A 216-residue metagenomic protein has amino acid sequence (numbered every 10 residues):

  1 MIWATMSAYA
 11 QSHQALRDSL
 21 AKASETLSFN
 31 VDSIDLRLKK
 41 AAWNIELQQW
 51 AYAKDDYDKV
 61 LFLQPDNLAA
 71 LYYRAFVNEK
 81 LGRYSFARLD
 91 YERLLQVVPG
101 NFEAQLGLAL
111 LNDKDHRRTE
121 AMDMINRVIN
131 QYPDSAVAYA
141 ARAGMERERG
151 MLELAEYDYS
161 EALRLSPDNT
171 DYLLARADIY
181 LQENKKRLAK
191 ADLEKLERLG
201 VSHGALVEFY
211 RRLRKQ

Functional and structural regions predicted by a protein language model:
M1-L16: Bacterial Sec-dependent N-terminal signal peptides
H13-K22, L47-K59, K80-R93, D115-R127 (+2 more regions): Structural signature of tandem alpha-helical TPR/SEL1-like repeats, specifically the intra-repeat loop/turn
Q14-D18, D178, Q182-Q216: Terminal, low-structured helical/coil segments at or just beyond the last alpha-helical repeat
F29, L63, V97, Q131-Y132 (+2 more regions): Structural marker of alpha-solenoid helical repeat scaffolds
D32-L68: N-terminal, post-signal-peptide region of Sec/Tat-exported proteins
I34-D35, L68-A69, F102-E103, A136-V137 (+2 more regions): Helix-start (N-cap) detector for alpha-helical repeat units in TPR-like alpha-solenoids, especially tetratricopeptide
I45, Y72-E79, D113, A140 (+2 more regions): Position-specific recognition of the canonical hydrophobic site in helix A of tetratricopeptide repeat
